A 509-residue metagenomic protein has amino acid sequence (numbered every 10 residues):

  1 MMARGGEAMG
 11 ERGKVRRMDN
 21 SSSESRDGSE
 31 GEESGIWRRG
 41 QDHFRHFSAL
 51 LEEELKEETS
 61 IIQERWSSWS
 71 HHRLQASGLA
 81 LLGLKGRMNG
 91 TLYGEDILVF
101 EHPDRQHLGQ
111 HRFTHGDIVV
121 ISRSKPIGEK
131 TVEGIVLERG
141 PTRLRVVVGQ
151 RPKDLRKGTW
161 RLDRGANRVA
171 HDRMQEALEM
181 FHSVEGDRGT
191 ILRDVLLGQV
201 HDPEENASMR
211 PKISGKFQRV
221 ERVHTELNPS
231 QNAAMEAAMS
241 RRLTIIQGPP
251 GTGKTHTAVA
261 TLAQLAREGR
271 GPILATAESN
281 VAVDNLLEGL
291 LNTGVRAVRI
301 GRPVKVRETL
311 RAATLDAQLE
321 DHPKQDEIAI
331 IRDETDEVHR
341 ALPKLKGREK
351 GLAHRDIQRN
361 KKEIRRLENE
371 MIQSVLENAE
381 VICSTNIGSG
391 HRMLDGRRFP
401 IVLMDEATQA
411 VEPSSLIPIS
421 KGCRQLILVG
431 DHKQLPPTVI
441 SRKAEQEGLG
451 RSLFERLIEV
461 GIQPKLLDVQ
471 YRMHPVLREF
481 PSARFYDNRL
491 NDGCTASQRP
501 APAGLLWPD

Functional and structural regions predicted by a protein language model:
G5, G10-E24, G28-E52, R105-A233 (+3 more regions): Pre-ATPase regulatory/linker segments immediately N-terminal to the P-loop/RecA-like helicase/translocase core
E11-R16, E95-D96, D194-V200, E204-R219 (+6 more regions): Conserved P-loop NTPase motor core of helicases/translocases
G94-R105: Short, structured beta-strand/loop micro-motifs enriched in basic residues and often containing a Trp
V223-R242, T257, S384: N-terminal pre-P-loop "Q-motif" helix
T244-I245, L274: Short hydrophobic/aromatic beta-strand immediately N-terminal to the Walker A/P-loop
G251: Walker A (P-loop) phosphate-binding loop of P-loop NTPases
T255-A263: Motif I (Walker A/P-loop) of helicase-class P-loop NTPases
E268-G271, S279, I387-D509: Conserved helicase motor core of SF1/SF2 NTP-dependent helicases
